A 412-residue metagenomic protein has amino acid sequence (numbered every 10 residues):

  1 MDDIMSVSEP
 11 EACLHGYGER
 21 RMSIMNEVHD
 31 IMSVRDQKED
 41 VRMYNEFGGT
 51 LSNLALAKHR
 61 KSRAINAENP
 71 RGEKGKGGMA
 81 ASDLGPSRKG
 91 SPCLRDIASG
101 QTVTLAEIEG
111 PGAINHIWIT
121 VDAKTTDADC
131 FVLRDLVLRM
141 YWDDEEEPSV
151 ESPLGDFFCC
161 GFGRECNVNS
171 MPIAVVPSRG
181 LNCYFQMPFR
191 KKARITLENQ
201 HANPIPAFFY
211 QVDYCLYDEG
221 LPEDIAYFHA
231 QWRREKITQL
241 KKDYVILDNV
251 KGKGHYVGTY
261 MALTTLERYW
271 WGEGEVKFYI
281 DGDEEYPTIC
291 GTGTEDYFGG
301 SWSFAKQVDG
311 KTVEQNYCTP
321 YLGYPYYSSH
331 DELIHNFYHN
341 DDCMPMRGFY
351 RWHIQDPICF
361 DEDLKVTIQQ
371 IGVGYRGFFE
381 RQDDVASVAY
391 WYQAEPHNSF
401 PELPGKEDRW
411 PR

Functional and structural regions predicted by a protein language model:
I4-V7: Long, intrinsically disordered low-complexity tandem-repeat segments
G16-G18: Residue-identity detector for glycine
R20-R21, R35: Basic polycationic patches enriched in arginine
N26-R412: Beta-strand-centric surfaces of beta-sandwich/beta-rich domains
